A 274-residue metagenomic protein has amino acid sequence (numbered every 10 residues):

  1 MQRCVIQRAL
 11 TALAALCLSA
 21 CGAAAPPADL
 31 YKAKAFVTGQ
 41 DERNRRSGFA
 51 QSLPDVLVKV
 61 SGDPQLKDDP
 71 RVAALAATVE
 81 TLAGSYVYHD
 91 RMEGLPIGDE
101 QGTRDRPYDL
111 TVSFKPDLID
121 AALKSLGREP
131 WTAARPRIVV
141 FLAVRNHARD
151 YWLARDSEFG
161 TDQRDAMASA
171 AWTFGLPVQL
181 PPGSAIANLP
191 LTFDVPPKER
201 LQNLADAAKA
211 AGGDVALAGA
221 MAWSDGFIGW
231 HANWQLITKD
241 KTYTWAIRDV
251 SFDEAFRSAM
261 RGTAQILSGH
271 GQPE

Functional and structural regions predicted by a protein language model:
T11-S19: Bacterial N-terminal signal peptides
A20-P26: Bacterial Sec-dependent signal peptides at the C-terminal "C-region" and cleavage site
L30-T78, L82-G94: N-terminal Sec/ER secretory leader and immediately downstream segment of secreted/extracellular precursors
Y31-K34, T38, T111, P116-L118 (+2 more regions): Amphipathic beta-strand/beta-sheet edge segments enriched in Tyr/Trp
S47-G62, T111-F114, I119, L123-A133 (+3 more regions): C-terminal/domain-edge helix-coil "capping" segments
F49-A73, P136, V140-K198: N-terminal segment of the mature soluble domain
D69-L142: Signal peptide-directed extracytoplasmic domains
T81-L95, V140-L142, L180, P196-F227: A short, hydrophobic beta-strand-centered structural micro-motif
